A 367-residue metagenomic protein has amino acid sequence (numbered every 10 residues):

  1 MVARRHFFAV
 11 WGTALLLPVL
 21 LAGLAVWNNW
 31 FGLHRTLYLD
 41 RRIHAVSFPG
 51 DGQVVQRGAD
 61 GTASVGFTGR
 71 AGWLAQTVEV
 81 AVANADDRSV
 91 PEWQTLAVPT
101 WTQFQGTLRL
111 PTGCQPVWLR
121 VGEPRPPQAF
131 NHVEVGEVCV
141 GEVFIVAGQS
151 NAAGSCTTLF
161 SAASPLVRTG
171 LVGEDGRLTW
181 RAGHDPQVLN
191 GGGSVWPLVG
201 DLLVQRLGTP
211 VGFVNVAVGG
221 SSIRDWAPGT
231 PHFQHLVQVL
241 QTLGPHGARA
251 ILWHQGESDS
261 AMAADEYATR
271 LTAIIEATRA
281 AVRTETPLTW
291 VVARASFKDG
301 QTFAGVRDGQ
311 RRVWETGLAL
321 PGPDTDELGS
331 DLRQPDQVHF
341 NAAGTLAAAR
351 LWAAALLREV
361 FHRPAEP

Functional and structural regions predicted by a protein language model:
M1-V2, G32: Intrinsically disordered, low-complexity regions enriched in serine, threonine, proline and polar/charged residues
V2-P18: N-terminal Sec-pathway targeting helices
V10-G12, L20, V26-W30: N-terminus-biased targeting/localization segments
A25-P367: Cell-envelope and extracellular/periplasmic
